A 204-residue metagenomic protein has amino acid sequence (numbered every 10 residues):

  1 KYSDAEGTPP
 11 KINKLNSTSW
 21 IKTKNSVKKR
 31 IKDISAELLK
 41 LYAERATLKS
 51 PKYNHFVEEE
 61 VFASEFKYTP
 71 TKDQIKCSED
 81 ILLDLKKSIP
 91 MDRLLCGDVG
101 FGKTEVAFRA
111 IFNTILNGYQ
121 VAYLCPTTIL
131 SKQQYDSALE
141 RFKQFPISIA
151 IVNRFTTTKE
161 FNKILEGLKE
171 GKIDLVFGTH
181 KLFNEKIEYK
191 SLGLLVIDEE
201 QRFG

Functional and structural regions predicted by a protein language model:
K1-D73: Upstream accessory/linker segments immediately N-terminal to the RecA-like ATPase cores of bacterial MutS and a subset
K67-M91, E105: N-terminal pre-P-loop "Q-motif" helix
D92, V106-Y135, K143-S148: Conserved SF1/SF2 helicase motif Ia
L95-G97, E199: The Walker A (P-loop) glycine that initiates the GxxxxGKT/S ATP-binding motif of P-loop NTPases
G102: Conserved glycine(s) of the Walker
A107, Q134-Y135, N184-K190, E200-G204: Conserved ATPase-coupling elements of RecA-like P-loop NTPase cores
R141, V152-V176, F183-L192: Conserved motor-coupling elements within RecA-like helicase/translocase cores
T179-H180, D198-E200: Walker B catalytic acidic pair
